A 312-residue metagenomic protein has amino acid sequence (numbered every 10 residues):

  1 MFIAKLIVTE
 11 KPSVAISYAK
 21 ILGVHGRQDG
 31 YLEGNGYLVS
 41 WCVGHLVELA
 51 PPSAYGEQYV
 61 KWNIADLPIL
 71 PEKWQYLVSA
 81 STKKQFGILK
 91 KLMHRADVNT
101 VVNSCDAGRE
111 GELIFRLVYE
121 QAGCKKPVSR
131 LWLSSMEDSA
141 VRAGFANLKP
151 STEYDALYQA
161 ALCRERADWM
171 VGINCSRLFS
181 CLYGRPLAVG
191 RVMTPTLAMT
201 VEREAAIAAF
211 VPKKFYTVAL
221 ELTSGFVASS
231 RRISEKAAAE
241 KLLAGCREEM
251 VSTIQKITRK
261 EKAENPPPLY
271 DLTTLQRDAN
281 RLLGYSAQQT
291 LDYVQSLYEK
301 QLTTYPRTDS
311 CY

Functional and structural regions predicted by a protein language model:
F2, A167-P186: Glycine-rich loop/turn
F2-E165, W169: Intrinsically disordered, low-complexity regulatory segments
V8, S79-K83, S104-G108, S135 (+6 more regions): Conserved phosphate/pyrophosphate-binding and hydrolysis machinery centered on Walker-type P-loop NTPases, extending
L38, L46-A80, K91, L187-Q295 (+1 more regions): Long, highly charged, low-complexity internal segments
C105, R277-A279, R307: Short glycine-centered, acidic/aromatic-flanked micro-motifs in structured strand/loop junctions that mark active-site
P127, L197, T303: Conserved ATP-binding/catalytic motifs of P-loop helicase motor domains
V218, S310-Y312: Short, intrinsically disordered, charge-balanced linker/junction segments flanking boundaries in proteins
Y298-T308: A short, conserved structural fragment
